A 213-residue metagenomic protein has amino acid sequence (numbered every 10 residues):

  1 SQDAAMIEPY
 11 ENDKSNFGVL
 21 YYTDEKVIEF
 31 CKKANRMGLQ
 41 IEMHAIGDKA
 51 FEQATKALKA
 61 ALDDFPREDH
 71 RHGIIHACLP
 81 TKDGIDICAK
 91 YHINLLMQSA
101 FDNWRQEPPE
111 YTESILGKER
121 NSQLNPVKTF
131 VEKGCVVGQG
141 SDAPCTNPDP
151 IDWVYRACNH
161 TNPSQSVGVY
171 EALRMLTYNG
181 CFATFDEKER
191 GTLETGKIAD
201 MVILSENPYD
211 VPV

Functional and structural regions predicted by a protein language model:
S1-A4, H92-N103: Non-cysteine beta-strand/loop elements that form the S-adenosyl-L-methionine
S1-Q40, I85: Active-site-adjacent helix-turn-beta-strand microarchitecture at beta-sheet edges that either contains or buttresses
K32-I41, K49-H72, K82-D86, M97-D210: His/Asp/Glu-enriched, well-ordered alpha-helical/loop segment that forms or immediately abuts the divalent-metal
G47, H76-C78: Short, flexible loop/turn elements at secondary-structure junctions
V213: P-loop/Walker A phosphate-binding loop and immediately adjacent motor/lid segment at beta-alpha junctions
